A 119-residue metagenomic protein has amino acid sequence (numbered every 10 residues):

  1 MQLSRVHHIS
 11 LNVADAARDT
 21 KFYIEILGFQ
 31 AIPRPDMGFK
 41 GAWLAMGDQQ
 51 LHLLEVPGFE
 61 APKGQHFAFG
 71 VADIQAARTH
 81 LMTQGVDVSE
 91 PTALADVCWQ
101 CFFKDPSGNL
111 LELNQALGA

Functional and structural regions predicted by a protein language model:
M1-Q2, I32, T83-A119: Vicinal oxygen chelate
M1-R18, Q65-F67, L117-A119: N-terminal beta-strand motif that seeds the catalytic metal site of vicinal oxygen chelate
L3-R5, F59-G64, L94-A95: Short glycine-enriched loop/turn motifs at secondary-structure junctions
L3-R5, M37-L51, K104-S107, L117: C-terminal "cap" of GNAT-fold acetyltransferases
S10-Q50: Core segments of cupin and vicinal oxygen chelate
K21-F22, H80, S107: Structural preference for long, well-ordered alpha-helical segments within the folded cores of structured domains
M37-K40, A61, A95-W99: Short acidic/glycine-enriched loop/turn segments that link adjacent beta-strands
F67-T79: Mid-chain, well-packed structural core segment of small domains
